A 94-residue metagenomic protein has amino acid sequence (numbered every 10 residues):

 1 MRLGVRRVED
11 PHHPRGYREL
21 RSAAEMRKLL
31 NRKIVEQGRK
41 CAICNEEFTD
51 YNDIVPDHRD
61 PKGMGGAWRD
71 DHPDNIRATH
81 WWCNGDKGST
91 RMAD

Functional and structural regions predicted by a protein language model:
R2-I43, D70: Short, charged surface segments at domain edges that flank catalytic/cofactor-binding sites
C44, C83: Short Cys/His-rich metal-coordination motifs, predominantly Zn2+-binding knuckles/fingers
N45-A78: Histidine-centered nuclease catalytic patch
D50-Y51, D86-S89: Short, non-ligating residues that shape and space the ligands of small metal-coordination modules and catalytic
M64-G65, W82, S89: Active-site-proximal flexible loops/turns
